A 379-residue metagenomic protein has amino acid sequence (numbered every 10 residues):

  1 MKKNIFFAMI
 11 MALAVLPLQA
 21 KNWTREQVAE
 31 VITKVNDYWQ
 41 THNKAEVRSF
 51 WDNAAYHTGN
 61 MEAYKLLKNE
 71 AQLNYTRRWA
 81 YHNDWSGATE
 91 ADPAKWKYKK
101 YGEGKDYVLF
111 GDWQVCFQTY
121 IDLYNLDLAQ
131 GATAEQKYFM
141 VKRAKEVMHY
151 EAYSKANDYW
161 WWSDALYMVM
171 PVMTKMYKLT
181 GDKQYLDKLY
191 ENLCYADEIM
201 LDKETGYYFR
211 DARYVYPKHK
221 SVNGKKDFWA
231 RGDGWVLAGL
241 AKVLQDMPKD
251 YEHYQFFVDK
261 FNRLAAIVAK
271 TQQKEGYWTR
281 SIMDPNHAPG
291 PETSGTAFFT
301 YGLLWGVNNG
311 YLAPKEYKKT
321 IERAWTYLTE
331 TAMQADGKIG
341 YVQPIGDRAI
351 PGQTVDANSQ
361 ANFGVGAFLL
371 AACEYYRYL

Functional and structural regions predicted by a protein language model:
M1-W23: Bacterial Sec-dependent N-terminal signal peptides
K2, D127-K142, S154-A156, K183-D187: Short secondary-structure capping/junction motifs at helix and strand boundaries
K21-A54, E62-T119, L123-Q136, W278-T279 (+2 more regions): CBM-like carbohydrate-recognition segments
G59, W79, D112-V115, T119 (+13 more regions): Amphipathic, well-ordered alpha-helical segments in soluble domains
L123-L126, Q130, R143-S154, K175-L179 (+2 more regions): Mid-sequence acidic-hydrophobic segments that form the walls of catalytic/ligand-binding cavities or oligomerization
A134-M173: Asp-box/WD-like beta-propeller blade repeats and closely related beta-sheet repeat scaffolds
S163-D164, T174-I282, P289-T300, L312 (+4 more regions): Extended ligand-binding clefts on enzyme/binding-domain cores
